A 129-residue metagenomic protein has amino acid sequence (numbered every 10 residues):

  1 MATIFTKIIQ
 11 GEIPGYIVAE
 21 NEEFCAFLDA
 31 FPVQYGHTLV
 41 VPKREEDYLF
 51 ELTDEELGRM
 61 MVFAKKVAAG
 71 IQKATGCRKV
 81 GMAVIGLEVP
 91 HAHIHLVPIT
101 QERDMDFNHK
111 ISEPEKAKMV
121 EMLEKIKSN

Functional and structural regions predicted by a protein language model:
M1-N129: HIT superfamily nucleotide-processing domains
